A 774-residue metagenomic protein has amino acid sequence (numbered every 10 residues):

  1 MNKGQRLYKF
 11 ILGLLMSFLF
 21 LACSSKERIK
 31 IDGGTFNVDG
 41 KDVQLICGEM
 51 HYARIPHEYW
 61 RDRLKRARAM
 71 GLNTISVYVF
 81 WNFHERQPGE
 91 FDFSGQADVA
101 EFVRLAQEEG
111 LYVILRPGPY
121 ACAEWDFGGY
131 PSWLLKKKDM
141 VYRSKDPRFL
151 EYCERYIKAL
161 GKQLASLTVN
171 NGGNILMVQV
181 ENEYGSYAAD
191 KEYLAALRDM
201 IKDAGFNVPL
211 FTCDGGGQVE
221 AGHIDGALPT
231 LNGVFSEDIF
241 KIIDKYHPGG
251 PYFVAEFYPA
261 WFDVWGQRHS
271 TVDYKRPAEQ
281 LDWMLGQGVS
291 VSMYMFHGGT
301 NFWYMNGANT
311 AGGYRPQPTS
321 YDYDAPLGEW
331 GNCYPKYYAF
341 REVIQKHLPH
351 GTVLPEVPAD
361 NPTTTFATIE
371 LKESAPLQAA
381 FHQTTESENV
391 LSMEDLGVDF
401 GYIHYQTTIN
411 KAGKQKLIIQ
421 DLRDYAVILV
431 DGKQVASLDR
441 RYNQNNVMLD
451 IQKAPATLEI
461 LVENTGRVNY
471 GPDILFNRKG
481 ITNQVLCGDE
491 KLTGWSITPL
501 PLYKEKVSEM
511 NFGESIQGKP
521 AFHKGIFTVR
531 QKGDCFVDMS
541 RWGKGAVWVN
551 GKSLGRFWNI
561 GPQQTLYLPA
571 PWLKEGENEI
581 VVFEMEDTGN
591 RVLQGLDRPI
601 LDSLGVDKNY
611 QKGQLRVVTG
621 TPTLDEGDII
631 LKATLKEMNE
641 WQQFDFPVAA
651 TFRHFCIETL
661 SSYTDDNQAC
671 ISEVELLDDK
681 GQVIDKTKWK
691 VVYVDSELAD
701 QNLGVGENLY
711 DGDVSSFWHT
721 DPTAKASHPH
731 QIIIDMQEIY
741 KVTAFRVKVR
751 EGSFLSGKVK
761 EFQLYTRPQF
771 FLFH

Functional and structural regions predicted by a protein language model:
E27-Y59, K65-A69, E90, G95-R104 (+3 more regions): Extended substrate-binding grooves/exosites of carbohydrate-active enzymes
Y59-F80, D98, E109-I114: Catalytic domains of carbohydrate-active enzymes, especially glycoside hydrolases
R116-G118, V169-N182, M200-A221, A227-G233 (+2 more regions): Aromatic-lined carbohydrate-recognition surfaces of secreted/lumenal glycan-active proteins
C153-A165, N171-Q179, D190-K191, R198 (+7 more regions): Carbohydrate-binding surfaces of carbohydrate-active enzymes
Q383-E388, N550, L615-F652, Y663-V742 (+1 more regions): Disordered, acidic Ser/Thr/Pro-rich linker "stalks" and the adjacent N-terminal cap of the next globular domain
I409-D424, Q531-G543, F655-T659, K741-S753: A short beta-strand element within beta-rich, extracytoplasmic domains of secreted/secretory-pathway proteins
Q415-L429, L458, F527-N550, F557-W558 (+1 more regions): Aromatic-lined ligand-binding clefts that engage carbohydrates, nucleic acids, or primary amines
I451-I460, W572-V582, V648-T659: Noncatalytic modules at the cell exterior or secretory-pathway interfaces, chiefly beta-strand-rich lectin/adhesion
